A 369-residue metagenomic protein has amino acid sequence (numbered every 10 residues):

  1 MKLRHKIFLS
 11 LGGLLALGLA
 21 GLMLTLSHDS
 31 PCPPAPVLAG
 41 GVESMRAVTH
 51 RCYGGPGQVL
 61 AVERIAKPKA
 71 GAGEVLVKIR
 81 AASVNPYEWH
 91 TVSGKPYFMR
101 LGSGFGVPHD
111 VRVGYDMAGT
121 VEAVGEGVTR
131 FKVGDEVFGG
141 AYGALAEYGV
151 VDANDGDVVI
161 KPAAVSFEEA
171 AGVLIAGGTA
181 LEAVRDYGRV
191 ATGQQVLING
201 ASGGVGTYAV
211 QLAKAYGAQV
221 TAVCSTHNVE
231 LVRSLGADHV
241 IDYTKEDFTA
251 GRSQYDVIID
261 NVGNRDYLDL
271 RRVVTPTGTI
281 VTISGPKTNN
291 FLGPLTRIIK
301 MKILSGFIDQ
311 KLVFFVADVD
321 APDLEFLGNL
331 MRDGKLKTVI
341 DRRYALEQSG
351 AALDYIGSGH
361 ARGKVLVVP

Functional and structural regions predicted by a protein language model:
M1-L19: N-terminal Sec-pathway targeting helices
K2-F8, D318-P369: C-terminal hydrophobic helical "lid"/dimerization subdomain of Rossmann-like NAD(P)H-dependent oxidoreductases
A66-S83, Y97-G143: Glycine-rich beta-strand-centered segment in the early N-terminal region that forms part of a ligand/cofactor-binding
S103-D116, A123, E136-G200: NAD(P)H dinucleotide-binding glycine-rich loop of Rossmann-like/cofactor-binding domains, especially the beta1-alpha1
A171-D242: Mid-domain Rossmann-like dinucleotide-binding core that forms the NAD(H)/NADP(H) cofactor-binding site
T249-V257: A short acidic, Gly/Pro-enriched loop at the edge of an enzyme's catalytic core that lines a small-molecule cofactor
R265-D333, P369: Glycine-rich phosphate-binding loop and adjacent beta-alpha segment of Rossmann(oid) nucleotide-cofactor-binding
